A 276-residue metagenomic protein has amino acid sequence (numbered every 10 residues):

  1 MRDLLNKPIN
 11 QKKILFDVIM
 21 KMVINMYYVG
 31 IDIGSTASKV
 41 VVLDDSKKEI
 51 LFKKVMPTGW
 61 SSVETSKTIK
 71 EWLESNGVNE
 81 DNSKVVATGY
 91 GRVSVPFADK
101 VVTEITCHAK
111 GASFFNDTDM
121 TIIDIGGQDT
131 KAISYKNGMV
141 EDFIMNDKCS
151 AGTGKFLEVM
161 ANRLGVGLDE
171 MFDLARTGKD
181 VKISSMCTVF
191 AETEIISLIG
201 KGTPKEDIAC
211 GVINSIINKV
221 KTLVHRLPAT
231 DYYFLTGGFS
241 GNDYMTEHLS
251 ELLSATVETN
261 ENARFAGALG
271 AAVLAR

Functional and structural regions predicted by a protein language model:
Y27-S66, E71, V140-C149: Short glycine-rich, Thr/Ser-proximal phosphate-binding strand/loop in the N-terminal lobe of ATP-dependent enzymes
Y28-D32, K84-V86, M120-D124: Short glycine-aspartate micro-motif
V55-T58, I69, L73-T106, E141-D142: Short beta-strand-loop/turn "lid" adjacent to the catalytic site in phosphate-handling enzymes
Y90-G91, V224, A229-L252, A263-G267: Glycine-rich phosphate-binding loops at beta-strand->alpha-helix junctions
G91-D142, H225, L269-R276: Conserved phosphate-binding catalytic cores of ATP/NTP-utilizing and phosphoryl-transfer enzymes
N137-I183, C187, V273: Glycine-rich phosphate-binding loop plus the immediately following alpha-helix
G154-E158, N260-R276: Glycine-rich phosphate-binding/hydrolytic loop that grips phosphoryl groups
A191-H225, R264: Adenine-nucleotide phosphate-binding core of ATP-dependent small-molecule kinases
